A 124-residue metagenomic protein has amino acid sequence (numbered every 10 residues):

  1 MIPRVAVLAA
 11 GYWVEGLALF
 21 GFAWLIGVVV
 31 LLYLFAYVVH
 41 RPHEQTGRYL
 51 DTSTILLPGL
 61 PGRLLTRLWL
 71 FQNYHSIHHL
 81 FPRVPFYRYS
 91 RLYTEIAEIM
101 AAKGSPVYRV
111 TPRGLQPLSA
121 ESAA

Functional and structural regions predicted by a protein language model:
M1-F22, R83-A124: Non-catalytic, topology-defining segments of multipass membrane proteins
M1-T66: Hydrophobic transmembrane alpha-helical segments that form the core helix bundle of multi-pass membrane enzymes
V28, F71, Y87-S90: A structural signal for well-ordered alpha-helical segments within the folded catalytic domains of diverse enzymes
A36-R41, L68-V84: Histidine-centered catalytic micro-motifs
Y37, R67, E95, I99: Residues that form generic nucleotide/phosphate-binding pockets
T52-L65, H78-L92: Alpha-helical membrane-embedding segments and immediately adjacent membrane-interface amphipathic helices
